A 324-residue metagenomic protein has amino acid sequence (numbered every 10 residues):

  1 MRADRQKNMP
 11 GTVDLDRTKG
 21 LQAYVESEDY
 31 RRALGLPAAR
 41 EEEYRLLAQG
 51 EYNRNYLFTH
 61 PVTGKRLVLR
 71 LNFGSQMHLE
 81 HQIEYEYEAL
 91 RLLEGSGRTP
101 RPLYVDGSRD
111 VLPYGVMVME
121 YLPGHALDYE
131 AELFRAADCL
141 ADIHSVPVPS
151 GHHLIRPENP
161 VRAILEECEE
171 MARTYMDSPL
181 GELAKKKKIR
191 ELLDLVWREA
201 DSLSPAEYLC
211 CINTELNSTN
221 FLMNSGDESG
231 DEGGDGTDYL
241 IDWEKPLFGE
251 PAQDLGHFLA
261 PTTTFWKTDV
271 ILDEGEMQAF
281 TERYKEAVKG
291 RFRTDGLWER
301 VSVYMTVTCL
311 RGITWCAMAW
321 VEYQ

Functional and structural regions predicted by a protein language model:
R2-T18: Phosphate/pyrophosphate-binding loops and the adjoining catalytic core of nucleotide-dependent enzymes
R17-A38, E42-E43, V148-T214, S218 (+3 more regions): An alpha-helical support segment within catalytic cores of ATP-dependent transferases
R45-E170, T174, P179-L183, A206: ATP-binding pocket architecture of kinase catalytic cores
R45-H60, G64, V68-L69, W197-Q253: Active-site acidic catalytic loop and adjacent metal/ATP-binding pocket of ATP-dependent phosphoryl transfer enzymes
Q76, D110, A126, F221 (+2 more regions): Conserved protein kinase catalytic core
G97, D106, H125, H144-G151 (+5 more regions): A general structural signal marking secondary-structure boundaries and capping sites
Q253-R291, T306-Y323: Active-site activation/catalytic loop segments of kinase-like enzymes and analogous catalytic loops in related
G290-V303: Acidic, serine/threonine- and proline-rich low-complexity regulatory regions
